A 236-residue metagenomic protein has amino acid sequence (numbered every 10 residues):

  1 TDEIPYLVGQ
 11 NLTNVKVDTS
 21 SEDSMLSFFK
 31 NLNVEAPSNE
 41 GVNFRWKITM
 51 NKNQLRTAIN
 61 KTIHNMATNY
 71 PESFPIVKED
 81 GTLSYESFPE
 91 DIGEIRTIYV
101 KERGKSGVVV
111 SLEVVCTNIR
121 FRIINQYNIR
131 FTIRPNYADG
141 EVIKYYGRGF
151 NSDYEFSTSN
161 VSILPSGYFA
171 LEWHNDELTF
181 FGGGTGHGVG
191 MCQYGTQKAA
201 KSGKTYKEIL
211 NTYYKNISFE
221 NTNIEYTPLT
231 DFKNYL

Functional and structural regions predicted by a protein language model:
T1-L236: Conserved, single-site charged/polar hotspot
